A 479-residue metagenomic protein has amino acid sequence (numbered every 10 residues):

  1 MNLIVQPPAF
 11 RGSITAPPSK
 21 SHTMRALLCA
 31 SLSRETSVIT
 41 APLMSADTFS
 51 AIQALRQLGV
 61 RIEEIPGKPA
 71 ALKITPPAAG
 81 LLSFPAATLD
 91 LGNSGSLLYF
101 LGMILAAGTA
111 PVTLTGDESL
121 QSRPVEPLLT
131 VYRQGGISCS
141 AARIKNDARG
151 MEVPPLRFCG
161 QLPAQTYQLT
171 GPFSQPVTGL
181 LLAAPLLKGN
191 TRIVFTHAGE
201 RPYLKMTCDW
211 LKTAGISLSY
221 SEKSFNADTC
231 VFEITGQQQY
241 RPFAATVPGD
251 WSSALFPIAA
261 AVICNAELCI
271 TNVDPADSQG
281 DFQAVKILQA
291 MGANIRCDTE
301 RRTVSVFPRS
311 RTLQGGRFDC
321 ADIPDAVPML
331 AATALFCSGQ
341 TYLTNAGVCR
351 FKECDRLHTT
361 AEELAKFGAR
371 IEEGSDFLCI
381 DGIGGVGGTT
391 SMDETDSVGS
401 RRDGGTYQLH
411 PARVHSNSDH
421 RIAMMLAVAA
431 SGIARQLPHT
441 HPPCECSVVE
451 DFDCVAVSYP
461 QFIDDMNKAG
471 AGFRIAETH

Functional and structural regions predicted by a protein language model:
M1-H479: Short, structured segments at the rim of ligand-binding sites
